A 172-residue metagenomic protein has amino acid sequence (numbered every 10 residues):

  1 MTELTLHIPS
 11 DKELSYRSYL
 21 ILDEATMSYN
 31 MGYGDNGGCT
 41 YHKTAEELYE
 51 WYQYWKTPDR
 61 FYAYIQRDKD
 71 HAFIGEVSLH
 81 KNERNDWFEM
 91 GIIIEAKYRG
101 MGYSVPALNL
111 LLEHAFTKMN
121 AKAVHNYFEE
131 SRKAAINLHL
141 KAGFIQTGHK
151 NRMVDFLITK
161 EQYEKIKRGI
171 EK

Functional and structural regions predicted by a protein language model:
M1-E24, Y62, Q66-K172: Acyl-donor (CoA/ACP) binding surface of acyl/acetyltransferases
T26-E50: Conserved GNAT-fold acetyl-CoA-binding loop/helix
E50-W51, H114: Solvent-exposed, charged/polar functional surfaces in cytosolic regulatory/catalytic domains
W51-Y64: A short helix-loop-beta-strand connector motif used in the catalytic cores of GNAT acetyltransferases and, in some
